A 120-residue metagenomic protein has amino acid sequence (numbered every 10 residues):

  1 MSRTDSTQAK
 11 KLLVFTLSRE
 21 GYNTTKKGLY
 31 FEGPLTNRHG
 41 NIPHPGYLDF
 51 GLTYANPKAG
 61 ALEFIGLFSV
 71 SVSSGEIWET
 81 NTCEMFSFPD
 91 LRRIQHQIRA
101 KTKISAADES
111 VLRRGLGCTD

Functional and structural regions predicted by a protein language model:
M1-R38, R99-R113: Short, non-transmembrane alpha-helical segments in secretory-pathway proteins
A9, G28-L29, T53, T80-T82: A broadly tuned "polar low-complexity/structure-edge" signature
T25-S73: Exposed beta-strand-loop-beta-strand "reactive/processing" segments of non-cytosolic proteins
E76-I77: Hydrophobic "anchor" residues
N81-D120: C-terminal partner/receptor-binding element of secreted or periplasmic proteins
